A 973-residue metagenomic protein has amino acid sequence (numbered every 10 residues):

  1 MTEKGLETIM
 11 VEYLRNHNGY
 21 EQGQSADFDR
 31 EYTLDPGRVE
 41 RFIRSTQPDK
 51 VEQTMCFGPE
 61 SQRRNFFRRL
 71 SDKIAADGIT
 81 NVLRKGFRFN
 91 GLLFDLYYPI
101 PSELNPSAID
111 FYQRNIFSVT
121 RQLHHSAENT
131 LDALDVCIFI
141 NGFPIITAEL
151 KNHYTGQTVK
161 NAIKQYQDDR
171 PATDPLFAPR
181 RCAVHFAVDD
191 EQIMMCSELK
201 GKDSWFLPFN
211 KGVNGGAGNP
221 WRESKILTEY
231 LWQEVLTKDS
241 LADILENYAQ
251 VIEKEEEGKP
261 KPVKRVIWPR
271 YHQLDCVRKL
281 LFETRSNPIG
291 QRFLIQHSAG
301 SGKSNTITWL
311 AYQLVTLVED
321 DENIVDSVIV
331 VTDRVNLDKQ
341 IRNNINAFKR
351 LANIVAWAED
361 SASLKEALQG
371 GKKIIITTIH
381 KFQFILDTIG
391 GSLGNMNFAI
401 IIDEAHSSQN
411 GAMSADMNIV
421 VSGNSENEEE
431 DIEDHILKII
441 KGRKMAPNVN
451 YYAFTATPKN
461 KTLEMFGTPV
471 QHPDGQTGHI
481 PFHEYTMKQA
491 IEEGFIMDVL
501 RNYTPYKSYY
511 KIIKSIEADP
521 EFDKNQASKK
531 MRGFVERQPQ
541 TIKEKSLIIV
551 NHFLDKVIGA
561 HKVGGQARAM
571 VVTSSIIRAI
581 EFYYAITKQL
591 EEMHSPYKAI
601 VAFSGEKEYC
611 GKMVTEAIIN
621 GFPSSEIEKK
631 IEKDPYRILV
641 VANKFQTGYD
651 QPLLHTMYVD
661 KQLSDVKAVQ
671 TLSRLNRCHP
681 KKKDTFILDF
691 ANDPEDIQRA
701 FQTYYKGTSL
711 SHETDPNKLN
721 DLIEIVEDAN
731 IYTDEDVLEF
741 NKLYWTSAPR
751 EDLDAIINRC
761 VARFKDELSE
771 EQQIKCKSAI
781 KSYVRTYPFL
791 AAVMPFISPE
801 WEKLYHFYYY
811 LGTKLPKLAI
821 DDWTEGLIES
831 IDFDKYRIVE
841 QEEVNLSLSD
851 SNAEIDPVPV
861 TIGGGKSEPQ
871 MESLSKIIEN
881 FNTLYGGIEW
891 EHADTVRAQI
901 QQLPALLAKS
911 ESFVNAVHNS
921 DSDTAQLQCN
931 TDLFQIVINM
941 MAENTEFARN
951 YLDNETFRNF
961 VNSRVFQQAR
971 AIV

Functional and structural regions predicted by a protein language model:
M1-S327, N336-L351, H380, N395-N397 (+2 more regions): ATP-dependent helicase/translocase motor core
E21, D35, R41-Q47, V51 (+14 more regions): Catalytic cores and motor modules of nucleic-acid processing enzymes
R222-L227, W232, K461-Q566, Y583: Interdomain helical connector at the RecA1-RecA2 junction of SF1/SF2 helicase-like NTPases
N346-D387, G391: Inter-Walker segment of RecA-like/P-loop motor cores
K372-E404, S408-I419, E426-N427, I432-K441 (+2 more regions): Conserved RecA-like ASCE ATPase "motif II neighborhood" in helicase/translocase motors
N410-V499: Post-DEXD/H (motif II) to motif III coupling segment of the RecA-like Helicase ATP-binding lobe
R532-V641: Conserved C-terminal RecA-like helicase domain
R674-T703: Conserved segment of the helicase C-terminal RecA-like domain
